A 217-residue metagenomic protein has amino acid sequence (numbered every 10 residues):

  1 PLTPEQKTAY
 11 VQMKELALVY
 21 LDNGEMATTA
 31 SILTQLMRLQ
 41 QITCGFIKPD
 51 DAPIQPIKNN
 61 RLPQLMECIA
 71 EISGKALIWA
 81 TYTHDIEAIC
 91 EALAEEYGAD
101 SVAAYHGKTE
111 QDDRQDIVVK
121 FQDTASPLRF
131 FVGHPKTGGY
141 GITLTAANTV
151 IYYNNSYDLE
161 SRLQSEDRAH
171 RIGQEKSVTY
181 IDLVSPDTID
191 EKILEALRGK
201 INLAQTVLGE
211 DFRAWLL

Functional and structural regions predicted by a protein language model:
P1, Y82, I117-V118, Y152-S156 (+2 more regions): Bulky hydrophobic/aromatic packing residues
P1-I142, G209-L217: Conserved Helicase C-terminal RecA-like lobe
A9-M13, A92, I117, A146 (+3 more regions): Alpha-helical scaffold elements adjacent to nucleotide-binding pockets in ATP/GTP-utilizing enzyme cores
A76-I78, I89-A92, F121, T149-I151 (+3 more regions): A generic "structured core" feature
H106-E110, N154-L159: Short, acidic/turn-prone active-site loops that include or flank metal/cofactor- and phosphate-binding residues
I142-N155, V178-D182: A short beta-strand element within the Helicase C-terminal
Y157-L217: A conserved SF2-helicase RecA2
